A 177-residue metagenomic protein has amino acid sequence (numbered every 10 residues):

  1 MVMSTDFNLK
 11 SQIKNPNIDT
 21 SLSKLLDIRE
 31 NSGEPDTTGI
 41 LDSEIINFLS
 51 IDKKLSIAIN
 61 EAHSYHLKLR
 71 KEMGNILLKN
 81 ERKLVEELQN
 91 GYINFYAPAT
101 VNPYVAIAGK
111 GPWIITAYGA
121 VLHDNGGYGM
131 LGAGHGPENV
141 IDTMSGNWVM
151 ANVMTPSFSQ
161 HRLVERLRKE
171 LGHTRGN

Functional and structural regions predicted by a protein language model:
M1-F7: N-terminal acidic, proline/glycine-rich, low-complexity intrinsically disordered segments
N8-L9, I13-P98: Short, compositionally biased leader-like segments
L25-D52, S56, G91-F95, P103 (+2 more regions): Glycine-rich loop-to-alpha-helix module at the N-terminal edge of alpha/beta enzyme cores
A106-K110: Short, small/polar residue-rich loop motifs at catalytic or cofactor-binding pockets
